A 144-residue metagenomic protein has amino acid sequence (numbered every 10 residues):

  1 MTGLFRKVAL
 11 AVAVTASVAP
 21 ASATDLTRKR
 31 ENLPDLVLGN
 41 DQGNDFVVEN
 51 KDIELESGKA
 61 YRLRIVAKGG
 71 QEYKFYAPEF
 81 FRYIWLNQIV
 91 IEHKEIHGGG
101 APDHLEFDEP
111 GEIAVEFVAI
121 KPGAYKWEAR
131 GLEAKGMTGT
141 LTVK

Functional and structural regions predicted by a protein language model:
M1-A9: Bacterial N-terminal signal peptides that target proteins for export
A9-S17: Bacterial N-terminal signal peptides
A19-A23: Sec/Tat signal peptide C-region and signal peptidase I cleavage site
T24-N32, G99-K144: Extracellular/periplasmic metallocenter environments
L26-R62: N-terminal edge beta-strand
V37-G39, R62-R64, E128, T140-T142: Soluble periplasmic/extracytoplasmic beta-strand elements of cell-envelope proteins
N50-Y76, I113-K121, K126: Beta-strand cores of secreted/periplasmic/IMS beta-sandwich domains, seen most often in copper-related folds
V66-H97: Contiguous segments within soluble domain cores/interaction surfaces
